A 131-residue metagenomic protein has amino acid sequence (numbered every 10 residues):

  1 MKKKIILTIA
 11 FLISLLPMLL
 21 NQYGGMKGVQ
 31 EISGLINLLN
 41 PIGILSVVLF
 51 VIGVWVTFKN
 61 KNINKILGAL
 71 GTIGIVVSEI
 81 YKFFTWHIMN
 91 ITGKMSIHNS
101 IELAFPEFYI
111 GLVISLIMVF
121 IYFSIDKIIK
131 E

Functional and structural regions predicted by a protein language model:
M1-G34, P41-S46: N-terminal signal-anchor transmembrane alpha-helix
K3-L7, I32-I42, T57-L67, I101-A104 (+1 more regions): Membrane-interface helix-boundary signature
K4-F11, K94-I129: Alpha-helical membrane-associated segments of multi-pass integral membrane proteins
I9-L20, G74-Y81, I114: Alpha-helical transmembrane segments of multi-pass integral membrane proteins
L20-Q30, V56-N62, F84-T92, I121-E131: Juxtamembrane transmembrane-helix termini
G24-L39, I80-I110: Interfacial non-cytosolic loop connecting adjacent transmembrane helices
N40-V54, L112-I117: Hydrophobic alpha-helical transmembrane segments
G53-W86: Loop-to-transmembrane helix junctions at the membrane interface
